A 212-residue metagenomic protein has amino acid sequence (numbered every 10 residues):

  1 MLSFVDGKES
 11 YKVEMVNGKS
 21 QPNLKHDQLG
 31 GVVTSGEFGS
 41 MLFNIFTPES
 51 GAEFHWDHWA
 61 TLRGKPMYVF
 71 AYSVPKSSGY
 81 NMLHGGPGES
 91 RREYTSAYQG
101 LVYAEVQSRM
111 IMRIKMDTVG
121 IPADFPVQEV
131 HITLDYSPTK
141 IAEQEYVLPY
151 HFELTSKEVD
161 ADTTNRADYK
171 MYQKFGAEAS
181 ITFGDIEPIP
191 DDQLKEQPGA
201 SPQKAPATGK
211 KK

Functional and structural regions predicted by a protein language model:
M1-Q99, V106-M112, D117-H131, S137-A142 (+2 more regions): Structured extracytoplasmic
